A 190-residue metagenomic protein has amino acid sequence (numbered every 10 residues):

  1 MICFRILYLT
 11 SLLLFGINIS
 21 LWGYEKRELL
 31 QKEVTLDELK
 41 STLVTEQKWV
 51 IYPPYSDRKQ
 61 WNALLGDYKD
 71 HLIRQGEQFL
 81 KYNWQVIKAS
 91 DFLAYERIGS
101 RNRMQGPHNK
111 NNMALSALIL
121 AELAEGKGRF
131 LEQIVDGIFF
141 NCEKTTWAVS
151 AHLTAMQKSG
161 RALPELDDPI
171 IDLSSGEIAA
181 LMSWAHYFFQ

Functional and structural regions predicted by a protein language model:
M1-E25: Bacterial Sec-dependent N-terminal signal peptides
Y24-E96: Low-complexity, Ser/Thr/Pro/Gly-enriched N-terminal "stalk/linker" regions
D57-K59, L65, Q105-Q190: Aromatic-lined, polymer-binding surfaces characteristic of secreted/periplasmic polysaccharide-degrading enzymes
A94-R97, V149-A151: Generic structural "secondary-structure junction" signal
